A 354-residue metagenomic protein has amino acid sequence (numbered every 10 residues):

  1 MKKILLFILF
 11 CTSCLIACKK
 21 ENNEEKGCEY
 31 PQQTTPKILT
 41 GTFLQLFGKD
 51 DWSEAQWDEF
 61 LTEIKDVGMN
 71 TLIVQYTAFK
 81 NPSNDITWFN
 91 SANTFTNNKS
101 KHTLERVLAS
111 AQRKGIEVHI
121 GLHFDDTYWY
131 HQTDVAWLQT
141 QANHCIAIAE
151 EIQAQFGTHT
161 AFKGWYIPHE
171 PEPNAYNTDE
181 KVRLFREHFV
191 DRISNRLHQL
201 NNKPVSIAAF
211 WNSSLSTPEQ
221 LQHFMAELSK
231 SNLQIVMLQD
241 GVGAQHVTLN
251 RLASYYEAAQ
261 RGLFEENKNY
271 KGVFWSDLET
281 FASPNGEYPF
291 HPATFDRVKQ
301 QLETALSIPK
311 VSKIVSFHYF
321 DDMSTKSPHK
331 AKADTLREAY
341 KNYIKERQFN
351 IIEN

Functional and structural regions predicted by a protein language model:
S13-T35: Bacterial Sec-dependent N-terminal signal peptides
Q45-W57, Y76-S83, F89, N93-H102 (+8 more regions): Acidic-and-aromatic substrate-binding clefts and catalytic sites of carbohydrate-active enzymes
D50-I64, C145-Q153, T217-E227, T294-A305: Short, acidic/polar
W57-D66, N70-D126, V182-K203, L252-S254: Aromatic-lined substrate-binding rim segments of carbohydrate-active enzymes
K99-R113, D134-G164, R196, M225-L228 (+1 more regions): An active-site-proximal structural segment forming one wall of the substrate-binding cleft that immediately precedes
H119-H131, Q139, G164-E170, I193-E219 (+3 more regions): Aromatic-lined carbohydrate-recognition surfaces of secreted/lumenal glycan-active proteins
F124-D125, A149-E180: Active-site groove signature of glycoside hydrolases
L238-L249, E266-E353: Substrate-binding cleft of secreted/luminal carbohydrate-active enzymes
